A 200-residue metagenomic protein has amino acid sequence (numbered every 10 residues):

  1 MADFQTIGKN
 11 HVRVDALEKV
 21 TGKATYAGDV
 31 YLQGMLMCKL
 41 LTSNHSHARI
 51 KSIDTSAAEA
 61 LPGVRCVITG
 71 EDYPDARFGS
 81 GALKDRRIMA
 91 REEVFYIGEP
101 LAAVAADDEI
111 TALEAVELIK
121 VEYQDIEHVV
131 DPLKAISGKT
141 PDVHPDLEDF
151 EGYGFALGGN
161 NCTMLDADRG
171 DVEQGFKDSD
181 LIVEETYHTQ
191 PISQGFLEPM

Functional and structural regions predicted by a protein language model:
M1-M200: Structural alpha/beta core scaffold segments of enzyme domains
